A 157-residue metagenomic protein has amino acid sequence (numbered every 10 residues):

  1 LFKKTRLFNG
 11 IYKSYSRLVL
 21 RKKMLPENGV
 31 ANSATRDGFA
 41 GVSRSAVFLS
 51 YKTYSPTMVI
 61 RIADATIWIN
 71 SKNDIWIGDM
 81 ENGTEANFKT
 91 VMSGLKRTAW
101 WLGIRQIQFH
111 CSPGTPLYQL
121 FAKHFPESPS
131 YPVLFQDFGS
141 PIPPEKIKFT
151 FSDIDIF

Functional and structural regions predicted by a protein language model:
L1-D74: Amide-forming acyltransferase catalytic core, primarily the GNAT-like/NAT-type and related acyltransferase folds
K3, N9, K89, G139 (+1 more regions): Compositionally biased, low-structure terminal segments
K23-V42, Y51, M58, D79-M80 (+5 more regions): Soluble, non-transmembrane catalytic domains of enzymes that act on hydrophobic metabolites at membranes
R44-S45, P56-M58, A63-A65, K72-W76 (+3 more regions): Generic structural motif recognizing short loop/turn segments at the entrances and edges of beta-strands
K72-S130: Acyl-donor binding region in acyl/amide transferases
Q108, P116-F157: C-terminal functional modules
